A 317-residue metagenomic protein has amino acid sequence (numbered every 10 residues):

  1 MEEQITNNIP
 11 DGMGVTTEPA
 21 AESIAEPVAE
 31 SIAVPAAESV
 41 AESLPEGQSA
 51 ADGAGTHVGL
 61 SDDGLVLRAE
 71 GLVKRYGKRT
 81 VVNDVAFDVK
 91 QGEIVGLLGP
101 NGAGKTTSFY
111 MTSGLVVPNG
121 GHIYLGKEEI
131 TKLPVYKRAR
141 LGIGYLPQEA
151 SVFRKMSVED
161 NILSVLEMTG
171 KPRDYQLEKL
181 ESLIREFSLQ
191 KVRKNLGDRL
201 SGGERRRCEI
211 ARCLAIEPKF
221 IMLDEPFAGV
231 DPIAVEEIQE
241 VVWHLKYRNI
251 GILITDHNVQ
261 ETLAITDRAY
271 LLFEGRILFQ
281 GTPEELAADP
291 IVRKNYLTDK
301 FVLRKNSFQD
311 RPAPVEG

Functional and structural regions predicted by a protein language model:
L98-P100: The feature captures the beta-strand-to-loop junction immediately N-terminal to the Walker
S113: Helix-to-loop junction immediately C-terminal to a conserved catalytic motif
E129-E149, R173-L177, P283-I291: ABC ATPase NBD coupling module
D174-V192, Q239-W243: Conserved ABC ATPase "signature" region
L196-L200, E204: Conserved ABC ATPase signature
E217: Conserved catalytic motifs of ABC-family nucleotide-binding domains
